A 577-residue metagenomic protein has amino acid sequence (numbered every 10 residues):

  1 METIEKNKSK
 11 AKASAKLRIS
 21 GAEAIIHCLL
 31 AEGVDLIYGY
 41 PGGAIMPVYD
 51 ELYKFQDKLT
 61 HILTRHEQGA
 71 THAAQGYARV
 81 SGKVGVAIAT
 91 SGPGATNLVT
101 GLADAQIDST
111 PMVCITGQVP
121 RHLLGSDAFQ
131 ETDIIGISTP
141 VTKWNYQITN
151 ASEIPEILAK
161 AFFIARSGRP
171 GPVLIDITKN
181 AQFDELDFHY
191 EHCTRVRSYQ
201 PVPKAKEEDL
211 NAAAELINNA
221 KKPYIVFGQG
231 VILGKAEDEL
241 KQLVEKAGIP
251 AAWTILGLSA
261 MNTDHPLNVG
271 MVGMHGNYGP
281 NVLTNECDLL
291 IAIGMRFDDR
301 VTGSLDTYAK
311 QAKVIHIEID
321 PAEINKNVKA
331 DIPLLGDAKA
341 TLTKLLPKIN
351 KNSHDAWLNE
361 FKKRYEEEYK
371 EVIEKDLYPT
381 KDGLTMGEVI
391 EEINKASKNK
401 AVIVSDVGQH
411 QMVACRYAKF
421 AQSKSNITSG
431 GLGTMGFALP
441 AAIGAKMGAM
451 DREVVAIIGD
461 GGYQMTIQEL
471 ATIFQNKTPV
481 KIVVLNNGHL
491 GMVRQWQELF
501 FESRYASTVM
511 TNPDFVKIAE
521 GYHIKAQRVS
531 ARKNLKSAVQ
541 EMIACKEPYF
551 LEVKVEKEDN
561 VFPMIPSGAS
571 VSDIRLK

Functional and structural regions predicted by a protein language model:
E2-K16, S152, Y190, Q311-V407 (+2 more regions): Phosphate/pyrophosphate-binding active-site segments
T3-N7, T116-I157, G257-F361, V539: Glycine-rich, acidic loop regions that bind phosphate or pyrophosphate groups
A22-D35, G43, V48-Y53, Y365-P440 (+1 more regions): Active-site diphosphate/adenylate-binding microenvironment
A22-V34, G76-G82, Q106, I164-R169 (+6 more regions): Glycine-rich phosphate/diphosphate-binding loops that line cofactor/substrate pockets in enzymes
M46-R121, Y278-L290, G294-D298, M412-L490: Thiamine diphosphate
R79, Q229-I315, F420-D451, Q464-I467 (+3 more regions): Glycine-rich, anion-gripping cofactor-binding loops and their flanking helix/strand elements in enzyme active sites
I115, L123, F129-Q130, N325-N327 (+4 more regions): Thiamine diphosphate
K160, I164-N219, I373-E374, L576: Conformationally flexible catalytic loops at phosphate/diphosphate-handling active centers
